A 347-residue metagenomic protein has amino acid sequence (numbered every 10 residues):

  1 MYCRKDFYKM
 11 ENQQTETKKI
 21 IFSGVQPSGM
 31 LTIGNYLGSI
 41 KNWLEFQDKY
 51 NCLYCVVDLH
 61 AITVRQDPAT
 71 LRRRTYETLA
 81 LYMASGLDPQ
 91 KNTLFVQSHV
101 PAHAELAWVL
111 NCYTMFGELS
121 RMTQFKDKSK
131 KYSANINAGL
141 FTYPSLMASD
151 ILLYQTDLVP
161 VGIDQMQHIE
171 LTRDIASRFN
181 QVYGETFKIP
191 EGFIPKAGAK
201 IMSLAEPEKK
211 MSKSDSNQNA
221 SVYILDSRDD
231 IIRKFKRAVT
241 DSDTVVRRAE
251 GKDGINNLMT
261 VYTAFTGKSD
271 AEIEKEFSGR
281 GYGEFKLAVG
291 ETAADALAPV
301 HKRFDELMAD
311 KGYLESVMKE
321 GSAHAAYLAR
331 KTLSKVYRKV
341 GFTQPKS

Functional and structural regions predicted by a protein language model:
E11-F22, P27-S149, D305: N-terminal Rossmann-like or analogous alpha/beta NTP/dinucleotide-binding catalytic cores that position adenine
V25-P27, D58-H60, D157-L158, D215 (+1 more regions): Short, histidine-centered active-site or binding-site loop motifs used for metal coordination, general acid-base
N35, Q167, R173-S347: Conserved nucleotide- and phosphate/pyrophosphate-binding catalytic cores in adenylate/nucleotidyl-handling enzymes
L79, G86, T114-G117, T156 (+2 more regions): A generic secondary-structure signal for well-formed alpha-helical elements
F116-S120, L153-P160, A264-I273, H301: Short helix-capping/linker segments at secondary-structure and domain boundaries
Q124-F179, Y183, S203: Internal, conserved structured core segments that host functional sites
